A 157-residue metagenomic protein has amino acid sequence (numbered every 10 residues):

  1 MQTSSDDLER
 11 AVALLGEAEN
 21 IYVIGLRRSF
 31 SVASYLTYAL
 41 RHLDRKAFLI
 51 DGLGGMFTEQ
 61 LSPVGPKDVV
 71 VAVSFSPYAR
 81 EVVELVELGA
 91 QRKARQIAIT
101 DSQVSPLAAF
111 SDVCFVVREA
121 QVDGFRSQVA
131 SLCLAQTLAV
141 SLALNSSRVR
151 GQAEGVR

Functional and structural regions predicted by a protein language model:
M1-E17: A short, well-structured juxtamembrane/interface segment
S4-D7, S29, V149-Q152: Residue-level recognition of alpha-helical structural elements
E17-S147: Glycine-rich phosphate-binding loops that contact phosphosugars or nucleotide phosphates
N145-R157: Internal, active-site/partner-interface "lid" segment
